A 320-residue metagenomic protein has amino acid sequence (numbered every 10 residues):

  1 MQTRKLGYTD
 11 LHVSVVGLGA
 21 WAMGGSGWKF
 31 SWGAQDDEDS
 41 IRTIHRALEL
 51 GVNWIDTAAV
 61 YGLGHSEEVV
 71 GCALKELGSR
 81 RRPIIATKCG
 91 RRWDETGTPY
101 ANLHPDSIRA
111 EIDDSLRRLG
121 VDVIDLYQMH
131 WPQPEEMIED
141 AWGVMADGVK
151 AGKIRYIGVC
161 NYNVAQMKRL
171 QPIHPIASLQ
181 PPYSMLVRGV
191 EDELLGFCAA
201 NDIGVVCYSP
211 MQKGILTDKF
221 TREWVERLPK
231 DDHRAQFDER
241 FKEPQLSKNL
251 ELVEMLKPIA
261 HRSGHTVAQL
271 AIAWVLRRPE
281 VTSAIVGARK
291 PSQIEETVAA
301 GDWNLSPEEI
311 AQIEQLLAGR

Functional and structural regions predicted by a protein language model:
M1-P83: N-terminal binding-site loop/beta-alpha segment at the start of enzyme catalytic domains that lines or forms
T3, P132-R320: Beta/alpha (TIM)-barrel catalytic core signal, keyed to glycine-rich beta->alpha loops juxtaposed to Asp/Glu that bind
G24-K29, R92-T98, L216: A short acidic, helix-capping loop that chelates divalent metal ions and anchors anionic groups
S31-D39, H65, V69, P99-S107 (+2 more regions): Alpha-helix N-cap and loop-to-helix initiation/capping positions
G33-A47, L103-L119, N163-R169: Short, acidic/polar
A73-I84, L116-G120, V149, L170-H174: Acidic (Asp/Glu)-rich catalytic clusters
L77-L103, H130: Structural motif corresponding to the early beta-alpha repeats
L116-P134: Active-site groove signature of glycoside hydrolases
